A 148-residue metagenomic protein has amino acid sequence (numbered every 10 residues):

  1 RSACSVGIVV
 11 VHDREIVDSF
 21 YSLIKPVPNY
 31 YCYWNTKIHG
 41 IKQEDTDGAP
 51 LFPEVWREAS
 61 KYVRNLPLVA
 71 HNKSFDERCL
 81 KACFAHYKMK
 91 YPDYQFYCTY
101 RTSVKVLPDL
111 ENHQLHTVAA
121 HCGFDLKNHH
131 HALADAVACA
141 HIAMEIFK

Functional and structural regions predicted by a protein language model:
R1-D93, P108-H130: Conserved non-catalytic scaffold segment of RNase H-like nuclease domains
V55, S103, A138-C139: Short Asp/Glu-rich motifs
R78-C79, A138-H141: Amphipathic alpha-helical interaction segments
K90-S103: Conserved beta-strand -> loop -> alpha-helix junction used to position metal-binding or nucleic-acid-contacting
L107-L110, I146-K148: Short helix-capping/linker segments at secondary-structure and domain boundaries
H121, A140-K148: Acidic two-metal-ion nuclease catalytic site recognized across multiple nuclease folds, prominently DnaQ/RNase D-T
D135: Conserved catalytic/binding loops enriched for acidic/polar residues
